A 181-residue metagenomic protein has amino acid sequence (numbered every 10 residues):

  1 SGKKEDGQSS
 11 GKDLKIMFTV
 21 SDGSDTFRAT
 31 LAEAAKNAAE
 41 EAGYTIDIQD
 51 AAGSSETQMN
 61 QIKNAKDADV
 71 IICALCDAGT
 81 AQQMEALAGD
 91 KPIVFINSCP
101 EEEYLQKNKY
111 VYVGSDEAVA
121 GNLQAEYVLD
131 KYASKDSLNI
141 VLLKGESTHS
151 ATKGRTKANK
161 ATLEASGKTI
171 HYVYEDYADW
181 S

Functional and structural regions predicted by a protein language model:
S1-S181: A residue-level marker of the well-folded mature domains of exported/periplasmic proteins
